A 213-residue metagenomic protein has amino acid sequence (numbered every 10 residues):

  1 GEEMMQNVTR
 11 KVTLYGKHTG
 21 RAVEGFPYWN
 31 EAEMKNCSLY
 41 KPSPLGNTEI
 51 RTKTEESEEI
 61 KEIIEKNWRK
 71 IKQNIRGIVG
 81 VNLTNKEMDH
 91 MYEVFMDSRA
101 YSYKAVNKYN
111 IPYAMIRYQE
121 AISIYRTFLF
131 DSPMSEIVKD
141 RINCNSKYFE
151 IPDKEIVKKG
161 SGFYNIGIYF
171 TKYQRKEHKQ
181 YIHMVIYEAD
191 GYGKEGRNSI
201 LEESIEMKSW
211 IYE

Functional and structural regions predicted by a protein language model:
G1-E213: Intrinsically disordered, low-complexity linker/tail regions enriched in polar/charged residues
